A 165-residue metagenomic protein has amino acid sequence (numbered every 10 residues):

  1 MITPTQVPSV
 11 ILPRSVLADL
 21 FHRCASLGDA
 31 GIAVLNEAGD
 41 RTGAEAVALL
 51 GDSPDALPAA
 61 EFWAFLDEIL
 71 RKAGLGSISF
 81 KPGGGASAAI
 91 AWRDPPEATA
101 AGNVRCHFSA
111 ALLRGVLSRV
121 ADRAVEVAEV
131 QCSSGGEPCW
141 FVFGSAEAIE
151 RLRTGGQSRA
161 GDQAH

Functional and structural regions predicted by a protein language model:
M1-F108, E126, V130-W140, G144-H165: N-terminal accessory segment detector
C106-R123: Active-site helix/loop of acyl-thioester processing domains in fatty-acid/polyketide metabolism, spanning hotdog-fold
